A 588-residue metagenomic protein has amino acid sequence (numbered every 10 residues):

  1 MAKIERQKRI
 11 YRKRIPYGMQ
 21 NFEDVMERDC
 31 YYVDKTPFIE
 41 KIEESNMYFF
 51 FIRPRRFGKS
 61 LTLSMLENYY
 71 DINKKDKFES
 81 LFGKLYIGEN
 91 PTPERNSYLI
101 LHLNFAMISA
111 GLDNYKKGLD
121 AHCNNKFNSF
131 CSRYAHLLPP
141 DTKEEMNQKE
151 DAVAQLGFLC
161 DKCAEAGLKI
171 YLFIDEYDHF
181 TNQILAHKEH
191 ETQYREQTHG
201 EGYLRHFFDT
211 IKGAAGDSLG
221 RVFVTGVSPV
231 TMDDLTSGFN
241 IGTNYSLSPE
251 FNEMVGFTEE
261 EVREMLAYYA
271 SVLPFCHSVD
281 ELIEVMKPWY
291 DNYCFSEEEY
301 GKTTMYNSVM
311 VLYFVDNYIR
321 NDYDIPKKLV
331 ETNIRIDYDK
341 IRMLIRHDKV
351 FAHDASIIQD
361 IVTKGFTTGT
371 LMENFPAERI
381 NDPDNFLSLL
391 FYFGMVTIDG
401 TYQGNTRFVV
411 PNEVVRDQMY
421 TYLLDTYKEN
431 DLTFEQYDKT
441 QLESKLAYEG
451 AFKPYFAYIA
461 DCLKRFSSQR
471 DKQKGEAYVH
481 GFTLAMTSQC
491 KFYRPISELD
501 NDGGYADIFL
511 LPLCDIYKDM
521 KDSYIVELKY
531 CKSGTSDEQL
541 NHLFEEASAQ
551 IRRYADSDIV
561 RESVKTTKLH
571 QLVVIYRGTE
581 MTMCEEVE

Functional and structural regions predicted by a protein language model:
A2-D71, E79-I87: Walker A/P-loop-proximal flanking segment of P-loop NTPase domains
G18, D34, D71-S132: P-loop NTPase motor core
F158-E165, Q193-G220: Substrate-engagement module of ASCE P-loop NTPases
A166-Q197: Conserved P-loop NTPase "ATPase switch" module shared by AAA+ and STAND
F173-D175, R205-H206, G220-V227: Structural recognition of the conserved hydrophobic beta-strand(s) that form the central parallel beta-sheet of P-loop
T231-S237, Y245-D316: Amphipathic alpha-helical segments of the small helical/lid subdomains adjacent to P-loop NTPase cores
G242, Y306-A549, R553-A555, M583-E588: Extended alpha-helical interface modules used as scaffolds for assembling large macromolecular complexes
I559-E588: Domain-level recognition of nuclease-like catalytic cores that cleave nucleotide substrates
